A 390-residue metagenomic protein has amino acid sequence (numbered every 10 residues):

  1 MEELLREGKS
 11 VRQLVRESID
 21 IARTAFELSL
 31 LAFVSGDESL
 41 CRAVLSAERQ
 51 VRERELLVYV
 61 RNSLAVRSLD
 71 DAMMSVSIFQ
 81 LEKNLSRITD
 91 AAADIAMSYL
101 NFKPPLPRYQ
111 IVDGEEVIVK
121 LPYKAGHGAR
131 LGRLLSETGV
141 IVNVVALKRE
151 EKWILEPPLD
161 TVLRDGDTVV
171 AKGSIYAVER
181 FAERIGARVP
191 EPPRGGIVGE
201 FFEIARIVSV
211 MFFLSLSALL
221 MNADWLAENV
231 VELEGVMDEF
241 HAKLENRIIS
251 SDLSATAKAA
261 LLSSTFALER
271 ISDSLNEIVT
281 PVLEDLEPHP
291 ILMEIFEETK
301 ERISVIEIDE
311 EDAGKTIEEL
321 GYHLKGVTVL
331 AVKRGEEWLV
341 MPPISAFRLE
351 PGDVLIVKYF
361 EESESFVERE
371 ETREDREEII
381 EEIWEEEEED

Functional and structural regions predicted by a protein language model:
M1-D390: Cytosolic, long alpha-helical scaffolding segments
